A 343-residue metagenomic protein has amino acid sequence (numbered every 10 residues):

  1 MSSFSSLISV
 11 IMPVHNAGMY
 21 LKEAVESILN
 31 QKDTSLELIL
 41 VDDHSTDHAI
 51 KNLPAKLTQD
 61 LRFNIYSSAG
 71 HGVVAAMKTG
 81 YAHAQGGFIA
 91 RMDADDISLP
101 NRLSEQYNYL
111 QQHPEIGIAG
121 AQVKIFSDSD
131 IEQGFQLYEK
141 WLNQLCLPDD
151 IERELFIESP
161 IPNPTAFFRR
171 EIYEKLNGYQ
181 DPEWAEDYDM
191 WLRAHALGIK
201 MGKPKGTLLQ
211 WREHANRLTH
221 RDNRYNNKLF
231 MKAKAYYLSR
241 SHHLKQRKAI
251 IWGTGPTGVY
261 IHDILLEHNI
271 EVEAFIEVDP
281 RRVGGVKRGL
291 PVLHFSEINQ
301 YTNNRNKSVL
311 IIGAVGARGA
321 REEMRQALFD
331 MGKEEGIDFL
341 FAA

Functional and structural regions predicted by a protein language model:
M1-S27: N-proximal low-complexity "stem/linker" segments adjacent to membrane-targeting elements
E26-S35: Short, acidic, metal-binding catalytic loop of nucleotide-sugar glycosyltransferases
D42-K51, D93: A conserved acidic beta->alpha catalytic loop
I50-Q85, H113: Conserved donor nucleotide-binding strand/loop of the catalytic core
V73-A76, Y81, E105-Y109, H113-I172 (+1 more regions): Flexible acidic/His/Gly-enriched loops in nucleotide-sugar-dependent glycosyltransferase catalytic domains
I89: Short aromatic/hydrophobic "clamp" motif used to bind/position activated sugar donors
W184-M190: Acidic donor-binding loop at a coil-to-helix junction in glycosyltransferase catalytic cores that engages
G206-A215, H220-K245: Catalytic core of nucleotide-sugar-dependent glycosyltransferases
